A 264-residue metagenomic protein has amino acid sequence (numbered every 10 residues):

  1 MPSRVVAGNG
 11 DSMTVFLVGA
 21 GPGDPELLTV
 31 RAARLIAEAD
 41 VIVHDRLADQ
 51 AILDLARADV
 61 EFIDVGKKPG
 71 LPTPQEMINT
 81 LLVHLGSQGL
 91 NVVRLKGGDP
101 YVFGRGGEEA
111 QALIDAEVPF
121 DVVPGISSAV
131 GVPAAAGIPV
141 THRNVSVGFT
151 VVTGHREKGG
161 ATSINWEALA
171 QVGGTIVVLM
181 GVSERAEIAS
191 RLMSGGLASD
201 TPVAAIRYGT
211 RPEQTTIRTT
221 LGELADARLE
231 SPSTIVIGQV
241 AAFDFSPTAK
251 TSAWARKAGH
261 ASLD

Functional and structural regions predicted by a protein language model:
P2, A7-N9, M13-V15, Q88-V92 (+2 more regions): A contiguous loop/helix-start segment that scaffolds small-molecule binding in enzyme catalytic cores
P2-I126, E223, E230, A261-L263: Class I S-adenosyl-L-methionine
M13, D99-V172, T215-R218, D264: Class I SAM-dependent methyltransferase SAM-binding "motif I" and its flanking Rossmann-like core
D49-A51, P69-P72, S127-G131, G148-V151 (+3 more regions): Short gly/pro/ser/thr-enriched loop/turn and capping motifs at secondary-structure boundaries
I52-L53, L113, V132-P133, I188 (+1 more regions): Hydrophobic packing residues within well-ordered alpha-helices of enzyme cores
A56, A136, L192, G196: Active-site catalytic pocket residues across diverse enzymes, especially alpha/beta-hydrolases
V60-K67, E117-D121, V140-T150, G196-A205: Short hydrophobic/aromatic-enriched beta-strand-loop microsegments
V83-S87, G137, M193: Generic structural signal for well-ordered alpha-helical scaffold segments
